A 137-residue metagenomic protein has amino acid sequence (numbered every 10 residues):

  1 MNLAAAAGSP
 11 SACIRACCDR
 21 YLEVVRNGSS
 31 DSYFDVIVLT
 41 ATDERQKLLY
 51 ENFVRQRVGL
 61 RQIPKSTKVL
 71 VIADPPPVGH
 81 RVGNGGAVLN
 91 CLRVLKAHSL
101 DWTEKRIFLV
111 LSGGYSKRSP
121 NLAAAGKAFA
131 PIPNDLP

Functional and structural regions predicted by a protein language model:
M1-P137: Unchanged
